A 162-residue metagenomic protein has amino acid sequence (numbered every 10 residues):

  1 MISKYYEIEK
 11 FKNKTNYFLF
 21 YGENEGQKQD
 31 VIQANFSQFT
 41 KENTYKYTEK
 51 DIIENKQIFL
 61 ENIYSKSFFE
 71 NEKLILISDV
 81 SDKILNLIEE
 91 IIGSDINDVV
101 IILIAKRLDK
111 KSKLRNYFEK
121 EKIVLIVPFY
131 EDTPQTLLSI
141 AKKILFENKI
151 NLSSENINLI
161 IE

Functional and structural regions predicted by a protein language model:
M1-F18, E23-E162: Non-catalytic interfacial helical region
